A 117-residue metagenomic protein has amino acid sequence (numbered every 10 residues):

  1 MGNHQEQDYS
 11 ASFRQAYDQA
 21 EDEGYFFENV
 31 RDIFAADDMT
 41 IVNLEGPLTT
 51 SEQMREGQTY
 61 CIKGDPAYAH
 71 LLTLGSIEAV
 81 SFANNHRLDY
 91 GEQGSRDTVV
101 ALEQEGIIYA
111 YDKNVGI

Functional and structural regions predicted by a protein language model:
M1-I117: Acidic, metal/ion-coordinating pockets
